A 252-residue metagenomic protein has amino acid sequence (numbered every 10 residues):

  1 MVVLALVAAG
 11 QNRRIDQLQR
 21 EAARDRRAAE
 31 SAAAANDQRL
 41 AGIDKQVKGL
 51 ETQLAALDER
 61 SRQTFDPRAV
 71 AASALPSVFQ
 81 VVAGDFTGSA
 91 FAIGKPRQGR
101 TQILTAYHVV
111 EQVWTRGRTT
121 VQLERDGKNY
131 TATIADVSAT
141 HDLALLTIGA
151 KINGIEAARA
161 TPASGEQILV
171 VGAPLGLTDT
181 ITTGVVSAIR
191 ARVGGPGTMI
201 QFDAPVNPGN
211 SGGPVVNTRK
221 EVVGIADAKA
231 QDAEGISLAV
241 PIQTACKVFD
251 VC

Functional and structural regions predicted by a protein language model:
M1-E21: Single-pass membrane-anchoring alpha-helices
Q17-R39: Short extracytoplasmic/periplasmic juxtamembrane "stem" segments immediately C-terminal to an N-terminal membrane anchor
L18, N36, L40-I43, V47-L50 (+1 more regions): The feature captures the hydrophobic core positions of alpha-helical coiled-coils
R60-S61: Glycine-rich, low-complexity segments
F65-R68, S73-L104, N129-T131, G212 (+1 more regions): A conserved glycine-rich beta-strand in the N-terminal activation segment of trypsin-fold
L75-S77, G84-G88, A144-E156, D179-C252: Active-site region of chymotrypsin-like
F86-T87, Q98-G172, G176-D179: Conserved active-site neighborhood of the chymotrypsin/trypsin-like protease fold
F91-I93, T133-D136, S187, N207: Conserved positions in beta-strands of structured domains
